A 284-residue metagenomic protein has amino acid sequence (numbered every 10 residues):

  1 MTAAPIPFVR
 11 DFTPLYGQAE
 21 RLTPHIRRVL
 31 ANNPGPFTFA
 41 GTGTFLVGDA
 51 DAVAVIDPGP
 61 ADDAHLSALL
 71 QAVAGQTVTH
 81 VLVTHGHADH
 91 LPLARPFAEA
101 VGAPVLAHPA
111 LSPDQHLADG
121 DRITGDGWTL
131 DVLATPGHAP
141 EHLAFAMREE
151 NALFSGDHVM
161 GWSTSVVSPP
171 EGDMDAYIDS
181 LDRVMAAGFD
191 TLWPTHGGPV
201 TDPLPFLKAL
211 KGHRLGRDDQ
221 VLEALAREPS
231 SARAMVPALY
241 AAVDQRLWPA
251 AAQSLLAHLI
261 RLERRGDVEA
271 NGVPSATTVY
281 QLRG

Functional and structural regions predicted by a protein language model:
M1-A4, F8, E223-G284: C-terminal regulatory/interaction regions
M1-F12, H25, P113, H138: Glycine/proline-rich low-complexity segments that form flexible loops, beta-turns, and polyproline
F12, Y16-A74, A144-G156, G161: Conserved beta-strand hairpin/beta-sheet module of binuclear metal-dependent hydrolase folds, prominently
L22, A100-V101, G188: Short, structured coil segments at secondary-structure junctions
H25, L69, H196, V221 (+1 more regions): Residue-level signal for inorganic ion chemistry
F39-A40, P58-D131, P140, N151: Active-site HxH/HxHxD metal-binding segment of metal-dependent hydrolases
A52-V55, P60-D62, T129-Q220, A224: Metallo-beta-lactamase
